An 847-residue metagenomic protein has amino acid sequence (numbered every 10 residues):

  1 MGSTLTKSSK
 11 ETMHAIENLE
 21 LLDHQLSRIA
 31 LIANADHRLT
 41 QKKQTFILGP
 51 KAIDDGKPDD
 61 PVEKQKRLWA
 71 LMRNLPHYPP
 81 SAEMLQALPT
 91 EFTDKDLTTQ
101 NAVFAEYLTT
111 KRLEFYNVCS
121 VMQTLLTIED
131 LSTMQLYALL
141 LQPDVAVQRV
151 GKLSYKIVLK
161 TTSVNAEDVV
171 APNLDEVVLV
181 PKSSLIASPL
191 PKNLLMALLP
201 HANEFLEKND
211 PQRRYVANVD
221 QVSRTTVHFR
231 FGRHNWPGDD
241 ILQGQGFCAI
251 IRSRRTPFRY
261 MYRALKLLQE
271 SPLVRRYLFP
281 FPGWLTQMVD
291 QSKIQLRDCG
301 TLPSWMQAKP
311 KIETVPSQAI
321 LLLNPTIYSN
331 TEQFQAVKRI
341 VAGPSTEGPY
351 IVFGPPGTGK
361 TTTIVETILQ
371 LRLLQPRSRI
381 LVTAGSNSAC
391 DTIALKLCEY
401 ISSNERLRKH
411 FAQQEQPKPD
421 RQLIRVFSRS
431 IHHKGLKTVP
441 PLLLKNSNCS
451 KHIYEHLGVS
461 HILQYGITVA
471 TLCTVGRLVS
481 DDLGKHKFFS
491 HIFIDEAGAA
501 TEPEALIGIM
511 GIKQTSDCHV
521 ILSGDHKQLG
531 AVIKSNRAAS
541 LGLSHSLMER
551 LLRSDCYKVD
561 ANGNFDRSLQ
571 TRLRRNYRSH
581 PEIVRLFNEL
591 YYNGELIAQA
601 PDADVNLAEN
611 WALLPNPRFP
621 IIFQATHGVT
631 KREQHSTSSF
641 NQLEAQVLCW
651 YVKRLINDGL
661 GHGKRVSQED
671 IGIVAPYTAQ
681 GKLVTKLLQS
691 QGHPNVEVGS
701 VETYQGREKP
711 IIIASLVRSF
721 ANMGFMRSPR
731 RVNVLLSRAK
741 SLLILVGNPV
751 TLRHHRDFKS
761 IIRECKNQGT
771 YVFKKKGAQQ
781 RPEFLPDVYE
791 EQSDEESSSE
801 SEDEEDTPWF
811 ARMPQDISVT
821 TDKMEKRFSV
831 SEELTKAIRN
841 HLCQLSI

Functional and structural regions predicted by a protein language model:
T6-N74, P79-L88, F92, G151 (+5 more regions): Pre-ATPase regulatory/linker segments immediately N-terminal to the P-loop/RecA-like helicase/translocase core
T12-E20, L323, R377-I492, A531-G542 (+3 more regions): Conserved P-loop NTPase motor core of helicases/translocases
T162-A166, R214-V216, L323-N324, V337 (+9 more regions): Eukaryotic intrinsically disordered and solvent-exposed regulatory patches
E167-V178, Y328-Q333, P356-I364, A389-C390 (+5 more regions): Phosphate/oxyanion-binding active-site loops and adjacent basic polyanion-contact surfaces
S345-V352, R377-S378, G466: Pre-Walker A (Motif I) flank of P-loop NTPase domains
T346-T367, G706: Walker A/P-loop
T361-P376, K396-E399, M510-G511: Walker A/P-loop NTP-binding motif
S386, C473-V475, D482, K487-I847: Conserved helicase motor core of SF1/SF2 NTP-dependent helicases
